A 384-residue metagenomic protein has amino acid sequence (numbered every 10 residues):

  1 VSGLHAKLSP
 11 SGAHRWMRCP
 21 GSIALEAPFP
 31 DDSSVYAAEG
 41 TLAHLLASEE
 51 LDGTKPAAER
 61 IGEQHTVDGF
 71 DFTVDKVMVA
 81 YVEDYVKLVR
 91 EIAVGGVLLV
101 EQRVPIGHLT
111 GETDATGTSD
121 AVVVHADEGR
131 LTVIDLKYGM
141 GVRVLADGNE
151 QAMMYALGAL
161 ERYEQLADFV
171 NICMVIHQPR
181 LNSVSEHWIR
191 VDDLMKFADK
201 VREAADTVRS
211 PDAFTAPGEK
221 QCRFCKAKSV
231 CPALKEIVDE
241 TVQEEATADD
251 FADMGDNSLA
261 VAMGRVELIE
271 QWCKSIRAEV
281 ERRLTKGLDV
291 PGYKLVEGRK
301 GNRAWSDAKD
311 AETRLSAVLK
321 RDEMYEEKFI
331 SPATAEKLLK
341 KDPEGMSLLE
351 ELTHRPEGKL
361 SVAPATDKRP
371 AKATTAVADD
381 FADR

Functional and structural regions predicted by a protein language model:
V1-L131, N171-C173, V266: Metal-dependent nuclease catalytic cores that hydrolyze phosphodiester bonds in DNA/RNA, characterized by
E26-P28, A58-E63, G96-Q102, A216-C222 (+3 more regions): Short coil/turn segments at secondary-structure boundaries
D32, R143-L145, G255: Alpha-helix N-cap/helix-initiation motif
A38, L42, V94-D206, F381: Mg2+/Mn2+-dependent nuclease catalytic core
L51-K55, Y138-G141, A156-E164, D206-R209 (+6 more regions): Hydrophobic/aromatic-lined pockets within catalytic cores
V82-Y85, V201, A262-V280: Short amphipathic alpha-helical coiled-coil/interface segments
C173, R202-E267, P370-R384: Short, charged, low-complexity amphipathic alpha-helix
Q271-R384: Extended, charge-rich alpha-helical segments
